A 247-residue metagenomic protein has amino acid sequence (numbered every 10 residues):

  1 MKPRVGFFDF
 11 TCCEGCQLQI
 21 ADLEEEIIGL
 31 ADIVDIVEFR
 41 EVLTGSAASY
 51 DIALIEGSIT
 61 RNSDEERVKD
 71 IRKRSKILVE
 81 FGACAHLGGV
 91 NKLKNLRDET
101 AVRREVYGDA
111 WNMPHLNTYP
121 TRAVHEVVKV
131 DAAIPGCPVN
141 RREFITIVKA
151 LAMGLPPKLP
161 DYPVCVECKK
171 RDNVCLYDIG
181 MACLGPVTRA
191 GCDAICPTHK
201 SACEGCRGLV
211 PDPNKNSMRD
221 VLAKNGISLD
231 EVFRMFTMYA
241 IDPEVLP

Functional and structural regions predicted by a protein language model:
M1-L54, I59, S63-L78, D98-P247: Iron-sulfur (Fe-S) cluster-binding modules
C84-G89: Short gly/pro/ser/thr-enriched loop/turn and capping motifs at secondary-structure boundaries
K94: Portal/gating segments that form or line small-molecule/metal binding sites
